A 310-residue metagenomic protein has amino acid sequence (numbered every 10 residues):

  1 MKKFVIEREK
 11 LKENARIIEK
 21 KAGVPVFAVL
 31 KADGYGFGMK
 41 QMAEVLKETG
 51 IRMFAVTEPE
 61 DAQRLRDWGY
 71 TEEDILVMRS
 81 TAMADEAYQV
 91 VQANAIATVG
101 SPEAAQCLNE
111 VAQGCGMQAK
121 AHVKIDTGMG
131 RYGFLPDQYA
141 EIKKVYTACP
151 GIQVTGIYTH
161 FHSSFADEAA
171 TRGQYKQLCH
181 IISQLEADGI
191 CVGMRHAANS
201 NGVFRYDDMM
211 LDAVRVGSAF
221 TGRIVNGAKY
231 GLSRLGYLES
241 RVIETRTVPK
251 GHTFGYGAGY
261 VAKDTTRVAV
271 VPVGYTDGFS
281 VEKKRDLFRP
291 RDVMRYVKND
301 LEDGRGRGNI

Functional and structural regions predicted by a protein language model:
M1-I96, P102, E110, Q118 (+1 more regions): A charged N-terminal "starter" segment
I6, D137-Q138, G278: Short, surface-exposed ligand-recognition loops at beta-strand->loop->(often short) alpha-helix junctions that present
A32-F37, Q41-V45, T49, W68 (+4 more regions): Active-site loop/helix belt of alpha/beta enzymes
E72-E73, A93, G236-L238, T265-A269 (+1 more regions): A generic structural signal for short beta-strands and their flanking turns/coil linkers
I75, V214, A269-V271: Well-ordered beta-strand positions enriched in small/hydrophobic/aromatic, beta-favoring residues
P249-I310: C-terminal accessory subdomain/extension
